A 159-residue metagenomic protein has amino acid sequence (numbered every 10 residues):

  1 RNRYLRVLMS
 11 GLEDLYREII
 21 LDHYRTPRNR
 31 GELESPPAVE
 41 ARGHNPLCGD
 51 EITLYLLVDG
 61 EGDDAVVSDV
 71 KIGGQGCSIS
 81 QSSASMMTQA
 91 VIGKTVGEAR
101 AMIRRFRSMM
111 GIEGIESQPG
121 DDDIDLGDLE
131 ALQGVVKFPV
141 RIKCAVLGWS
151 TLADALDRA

Functional and structural regions predicted by a protein language model:
R1-N2, M87: Low-complexity, intrinsically disordered short segments enriched for Gly/Pro and polybasic residues
Y4, L8-R30, V96-A159: C-terminal binding/interaction regions
S10, R42, G73-C77, Q89-I92: Short, surface-exposed loop/turn motifs that are enriched in glycine and acidic residues and include a nearby proline
T26-D69, G74: Structured beta-strand/loop patches that form or line metal/cofactor-binding pockets in enzymes
A41, D69-G76, A131-V140: A short glycine/serine-rich beta->alpha loop
D64-K71, M87, G120-G127: Glycine-rich, flexible loop segments associated with nucleotide phosphate handling
I79-A84, C144-L147: Catalytic-loop motifs flanking and including active-site residues across diverse enzymes
S83-V96: Alpha-helical support elements that line or immediately flank enzyme active sites and cofactor-binding pockets
